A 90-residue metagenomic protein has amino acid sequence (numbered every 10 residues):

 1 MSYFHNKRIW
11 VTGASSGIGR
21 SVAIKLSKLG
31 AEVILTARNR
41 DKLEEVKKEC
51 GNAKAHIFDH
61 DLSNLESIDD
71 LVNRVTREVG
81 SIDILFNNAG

Functional and structural regions predicted by a protein language model:
M1-W10: Flexible N-terminal pre-Rossmann segment of NAD(P)-dependent oxidoreductases
R8, S15-S16: Conserved glycine-rich cofactor-binding loop
T12, I82-G90: Rossmann-fold scaffold of SDR-type NAD(P)-dependent oxidoreductases
G19-R20: N-terminal Rossmann-fold NAD(P) dinucleotide-binding loop
L26: Aromatic pocket-lining residues of Rossmann-like dinucleotide-binding sites
L29-E45: Conserved glycine-rich Rossmann-like NAD(P)H-binding loop of the short-chain dehydrogenase/reductase
L43, I68-V75: A conserved hydrophobic alpha-helix of the Rossmann-fold in NAD(P)-dependent oxidoreductases
F58-D70: The beta1-alpha1 cofactor-binding region of Rossmann-like NAD(H)/NADP(H)-dependent oxidoreductases
